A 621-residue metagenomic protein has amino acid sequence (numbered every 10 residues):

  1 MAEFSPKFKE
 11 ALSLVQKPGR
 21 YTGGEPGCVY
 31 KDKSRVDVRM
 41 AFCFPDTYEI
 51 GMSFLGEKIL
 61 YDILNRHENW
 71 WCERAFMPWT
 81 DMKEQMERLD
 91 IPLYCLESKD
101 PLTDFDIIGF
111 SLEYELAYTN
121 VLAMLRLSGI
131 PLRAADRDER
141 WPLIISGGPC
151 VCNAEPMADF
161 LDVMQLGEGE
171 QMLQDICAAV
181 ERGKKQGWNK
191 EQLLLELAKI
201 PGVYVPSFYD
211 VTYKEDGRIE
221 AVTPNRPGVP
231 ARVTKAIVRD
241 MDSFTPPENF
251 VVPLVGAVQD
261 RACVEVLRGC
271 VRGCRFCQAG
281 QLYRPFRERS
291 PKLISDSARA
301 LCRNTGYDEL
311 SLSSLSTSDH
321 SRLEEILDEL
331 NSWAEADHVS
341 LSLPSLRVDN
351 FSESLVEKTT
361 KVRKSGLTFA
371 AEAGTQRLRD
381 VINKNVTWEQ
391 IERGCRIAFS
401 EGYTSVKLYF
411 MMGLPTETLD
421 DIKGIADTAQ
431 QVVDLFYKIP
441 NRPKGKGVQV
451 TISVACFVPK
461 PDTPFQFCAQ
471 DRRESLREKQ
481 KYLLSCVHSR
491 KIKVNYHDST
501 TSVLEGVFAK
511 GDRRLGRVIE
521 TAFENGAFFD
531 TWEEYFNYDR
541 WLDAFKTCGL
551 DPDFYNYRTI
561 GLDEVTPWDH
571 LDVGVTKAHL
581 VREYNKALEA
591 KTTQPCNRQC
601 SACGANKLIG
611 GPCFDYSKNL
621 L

Functional and structural regions predicted by a protein language model:
M1-V29, S34, M40-F42, H488-L621: Radical SAM enzyme core and accessory elements
K9-A41, Y48-E49, P206, T212 (+4 more regions): N-terminal [4Fe-4S]-dependent radical SAM core
M40-D46, L64, V251-F276, C302 (+2 more regions): N-terminal pre-triad scaffold of radical SAM enzymes
F42-C43, T47, I107, L116 (+3 more regions): Conserved SAM/AdoMet-binding glycine-rich loop
F54, G256-K292, Q599-L620: Canonical Radical SAM [4Fe-4S] cluster-binding loop centered on the CxxxCxxC motif and its immediate flanking residues
N69-D81: A short beta-strand-loop structural module common to alpha/beta enzyme folds
P78-P224, P461-D512, I519-E534: Glycine-rich beta-alpha loop elements in corrinoid/cobalamin-binding modules across cobalamin-dependent enzymes
E196-P206, L315-H320, P344-N350, G413 (+4 more regions): A glycine-rich phosphate-binding loop feature that marks nucleotide/adenosyl-phosphate handling sites
